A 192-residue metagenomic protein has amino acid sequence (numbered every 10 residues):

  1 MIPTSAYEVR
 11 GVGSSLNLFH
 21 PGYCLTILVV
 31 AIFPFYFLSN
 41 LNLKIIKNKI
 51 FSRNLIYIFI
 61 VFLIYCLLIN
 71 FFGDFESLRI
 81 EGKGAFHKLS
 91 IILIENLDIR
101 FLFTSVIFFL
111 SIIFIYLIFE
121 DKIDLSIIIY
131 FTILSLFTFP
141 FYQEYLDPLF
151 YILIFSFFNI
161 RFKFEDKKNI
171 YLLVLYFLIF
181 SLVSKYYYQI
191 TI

Functional and structural regions predicted by a protein language model:
M1-F86, S181-Q189: Membrane-lumen/periplasm interface segments of specific transmembrane helices in polyprenyl phosphate-linked
N17-F33, K88-I112, F141-R161: Hydrophobic/aromatic-rich transmembrane helices and adjacent perimembrane loops
F37-I50, I113-K122, F157-L173: Membrane-interface junctions at the ends of membrane-embedded or membrane-associated helices
K49-L63, D124-T132, K163-V183: Signature aromatic-anchored transmembrane alpha helix within multi-pass, membrane-resident enzymes that catalyze glycan
Y65-L117, L125-Y130: Flexible internal linker/loop segments at domain or repeat junctions
F114, F137, F158, N169-I192: C-terminal multi-pass transmembrane helix bundles with aromatic-rich, positive-inside signatures
F119, L134-S135: Residues at structural and domain junctions
S135-F141: C-terminal, well-structured subdomains that either form a transmembrane helix-short loop-helix hairpin in multi-pass
